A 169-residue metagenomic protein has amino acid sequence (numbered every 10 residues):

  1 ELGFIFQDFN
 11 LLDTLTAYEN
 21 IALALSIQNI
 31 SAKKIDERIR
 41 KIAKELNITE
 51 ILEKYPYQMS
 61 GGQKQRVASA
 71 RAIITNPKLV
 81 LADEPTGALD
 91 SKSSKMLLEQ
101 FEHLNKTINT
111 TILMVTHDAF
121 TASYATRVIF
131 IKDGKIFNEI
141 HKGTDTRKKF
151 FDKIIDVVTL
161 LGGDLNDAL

Functional and structural regions predicted by a protein language model:
E1-F130: ABC family nucleotide-binding domain
K135-L160: Conserved beta-strand-loop-alpha-helix hinge in the C-terminal portion of ABC ATPase nucleotide-binding domains
D164-L165: Short, charged, intrinsically disordered terminal tails
